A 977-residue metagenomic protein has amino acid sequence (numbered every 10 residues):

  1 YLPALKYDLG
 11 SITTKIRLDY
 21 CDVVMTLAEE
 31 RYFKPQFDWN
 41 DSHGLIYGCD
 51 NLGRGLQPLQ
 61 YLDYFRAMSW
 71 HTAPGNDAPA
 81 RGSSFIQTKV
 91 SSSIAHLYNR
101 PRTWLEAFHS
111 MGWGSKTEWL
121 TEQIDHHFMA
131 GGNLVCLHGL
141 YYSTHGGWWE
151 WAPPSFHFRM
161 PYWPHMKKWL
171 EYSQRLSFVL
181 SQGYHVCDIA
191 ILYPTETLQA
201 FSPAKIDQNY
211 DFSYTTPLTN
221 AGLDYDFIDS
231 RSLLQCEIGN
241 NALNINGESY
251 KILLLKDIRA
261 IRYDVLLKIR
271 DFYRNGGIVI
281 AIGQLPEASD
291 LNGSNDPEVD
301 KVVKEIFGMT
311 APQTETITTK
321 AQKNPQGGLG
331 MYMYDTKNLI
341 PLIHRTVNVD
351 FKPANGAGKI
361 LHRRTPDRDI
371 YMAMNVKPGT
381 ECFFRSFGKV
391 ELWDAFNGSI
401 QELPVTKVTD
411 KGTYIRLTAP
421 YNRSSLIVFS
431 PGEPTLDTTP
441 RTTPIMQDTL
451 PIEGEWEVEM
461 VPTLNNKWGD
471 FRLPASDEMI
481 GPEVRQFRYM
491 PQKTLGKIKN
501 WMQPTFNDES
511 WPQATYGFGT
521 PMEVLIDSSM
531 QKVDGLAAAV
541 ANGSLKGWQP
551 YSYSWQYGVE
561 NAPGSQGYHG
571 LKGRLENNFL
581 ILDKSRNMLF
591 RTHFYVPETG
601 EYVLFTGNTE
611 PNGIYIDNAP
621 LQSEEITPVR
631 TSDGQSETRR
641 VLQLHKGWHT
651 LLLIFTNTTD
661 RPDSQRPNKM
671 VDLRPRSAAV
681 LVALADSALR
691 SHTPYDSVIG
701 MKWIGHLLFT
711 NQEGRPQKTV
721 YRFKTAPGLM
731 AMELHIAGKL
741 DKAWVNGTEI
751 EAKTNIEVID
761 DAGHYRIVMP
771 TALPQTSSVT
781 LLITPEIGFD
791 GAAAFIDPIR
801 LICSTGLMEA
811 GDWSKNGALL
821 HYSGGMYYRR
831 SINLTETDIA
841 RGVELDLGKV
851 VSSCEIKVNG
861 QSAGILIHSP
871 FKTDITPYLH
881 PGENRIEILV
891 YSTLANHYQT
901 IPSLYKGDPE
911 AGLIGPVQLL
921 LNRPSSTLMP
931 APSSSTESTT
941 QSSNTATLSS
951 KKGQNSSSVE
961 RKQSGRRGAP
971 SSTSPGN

Functional and structural regions predicted by a protein language model:
Y1-T505, E509-Q513, G519-G547, L580 (+9 more regions): Carbohydrate-binding surfaces of carbohydrate-active enzymes
K352-P353, L575-M588, E625-D633, L707-Q717 (+3 more regions): Extracellular beta-rich ligand/substrate-recognition surface
T413-I415, S425, M588-T592, S636-L642 (+5 more regions): Short strand-edge motifs at loop-to-beta-strand transitions and within beta-strands of extracellular beta-rich domains
E433-G454, T658-A685, P785-A810, S892-S934 (+1 more regions): Glycine/proline-rich low-complexity spacer/linker segments in large multi-domain proteins
W511, H593-I616, L651, Y721-G747 (+3 more regions): Aromatic-lined ligand-binding clefts that engage carbohydrates, nucleic acids, or primary amines
G600-Y602, L642-N657, P770-P785, P877-V890: Noncatalytic modules at the cell exterior or secretory-pathway interfaces, chiefly beta-strand-rich lectin/adhesion
L621-Q622, I750, A863-G864: Short hydrophobic beta-strand segments in globular cytosolic domains
N944-N977: Long, low-complexity, intrinsically disordered segments
